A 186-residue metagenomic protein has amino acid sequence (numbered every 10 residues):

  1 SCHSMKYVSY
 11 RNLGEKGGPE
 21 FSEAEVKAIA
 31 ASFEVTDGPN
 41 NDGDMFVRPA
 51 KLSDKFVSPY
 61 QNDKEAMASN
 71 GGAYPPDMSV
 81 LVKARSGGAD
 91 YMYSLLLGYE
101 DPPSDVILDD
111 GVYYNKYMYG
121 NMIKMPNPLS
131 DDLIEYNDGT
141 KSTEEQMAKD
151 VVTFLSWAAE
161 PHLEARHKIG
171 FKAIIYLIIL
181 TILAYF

Functional and structural regions predicted by a protein language model:
S1-K6, V151: The canonical Cys-X-X-Cys-His
K6-G88, D110-D138: Gly/Gly-Pro-rich "capping" loops immediately C-terminal to redox-active cysteine motifs in periplasmic/lumenal
D77, G87, Y91, Q146 (+1 more regions): Extracytoplasmic/secreted proteins, especially bacterial periplasmic and envelope-associated proteins
S94-M125, K141-E145: Hydrophobic alpha-helical transmembrane segments and adjacent short intramembrane/lumenal linkers of inner/organellar
I123-W157, E164: Extended, hydrophilic extramembrane loops/domains of integral membrane proteins
A159-L177: Juxtamembrane/start-of-transmembrane alpha-helix segments at the extracytoplasmic/lumenal side of membrane anchors
T181-F186: Alpha-helical transmembrane segments
